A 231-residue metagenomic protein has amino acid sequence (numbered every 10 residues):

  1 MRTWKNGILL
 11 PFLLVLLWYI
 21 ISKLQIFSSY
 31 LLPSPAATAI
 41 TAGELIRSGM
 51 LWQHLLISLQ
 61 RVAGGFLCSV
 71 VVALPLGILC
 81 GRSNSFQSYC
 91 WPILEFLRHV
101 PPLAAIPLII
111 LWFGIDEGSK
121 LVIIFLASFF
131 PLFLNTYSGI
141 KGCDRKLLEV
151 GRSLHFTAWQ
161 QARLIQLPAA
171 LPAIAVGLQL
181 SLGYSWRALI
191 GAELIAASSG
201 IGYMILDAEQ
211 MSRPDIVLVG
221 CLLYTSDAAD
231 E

Functional and structural regions predicted by a protein language model:
M1, L24-L67: Periplasmic/extracellular loop-to-transmembrane helix junction in inner-membrane transport proteins
L9, L13-L17, W52, L56-C80 (+2 more regions): Hydrophobic alpha-helical transmembrane segments of multipass integral membrane proteins, especially permease/channel
Q53-R61, L111-L132, A170, A175 (+1 more regions): Loop-to-helix entry region at the N-terminal start of transmembrane alpha-helices in multi-pass membrane transporters
L74-I110, I124, L134-S138, C143 (+2 more regions): Cytoplasmic-entry segments and transmembrane alpha-helices of multi-pass inner-membrane transporters
L111, I140, R187-V219, L223: Glycine-rich helix-loop "coupling/hinge" segments at transmembrane-helix boundaries in multipass transporters
V122, L126, W159-I190, L218: Transmembrane alpha-helices
N135, G139-G177: Short cytoplasmic-facing helical segments at TM-TM junctions of multi-pass membrane proteins
Y224-E231: Conserved small/polar residues in nucleotide/adenosyl-binding loops
